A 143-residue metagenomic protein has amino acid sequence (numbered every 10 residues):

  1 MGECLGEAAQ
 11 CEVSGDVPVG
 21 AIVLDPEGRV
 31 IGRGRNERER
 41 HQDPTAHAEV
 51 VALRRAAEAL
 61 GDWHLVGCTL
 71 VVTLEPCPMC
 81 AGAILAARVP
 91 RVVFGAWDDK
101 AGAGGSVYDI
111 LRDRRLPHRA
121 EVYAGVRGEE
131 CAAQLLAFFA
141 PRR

Functional and structural regions predicted by a protein language model:
M1-S14, V30, P76-R143: Zinc-dependent deaminase
C4, A8-C11, A21, G32 (+2 more regions): Small-residue (primarily alanine) positions within well-ordered alpha-helices, especially packing/interaction faces
V19-G28: Short beta-strand scaffold segments in enzyme catalytic cores
I31-R38: Short beta->alpha transition motifs characteristic of CBS
R38, V72, A96: Residues that line or immediately flank small-molecule/substrate-binding pockets and catalytic motifs
R40-V51, R55: A short, polar/charged loop-to-alpha-helix boundary motif
A59: Conserved catalytic cysteine-centered active-site region of acyl-thioester-dependent Claisen-condensing enzymes
D62-L74: Immediate flanking context of iron-sulfur cluster ligation sites
